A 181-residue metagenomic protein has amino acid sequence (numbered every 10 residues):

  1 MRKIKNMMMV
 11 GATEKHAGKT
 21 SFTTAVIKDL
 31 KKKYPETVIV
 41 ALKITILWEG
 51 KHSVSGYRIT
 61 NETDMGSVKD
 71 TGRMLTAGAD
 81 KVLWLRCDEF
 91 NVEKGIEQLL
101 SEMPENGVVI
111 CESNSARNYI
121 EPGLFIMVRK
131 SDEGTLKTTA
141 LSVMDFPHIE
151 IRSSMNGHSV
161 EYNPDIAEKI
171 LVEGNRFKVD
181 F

Functional and structural regions predicted by a protein language model:
M1-M7: Phosphate-binding P-loop
R2, A41, G66-V68, T76-A77 (+4 more regions): C-terminal accessory "lid"/substrate-recognition subdomains
K5, E36-T37, A79, P104-G107: Short, high-confidence coil segments that cap the C-terminus of an alpha-helix and link into the following beta-strand
M9-V10, A41, L83-R86, V109-E112 (+1 more regions): General beta-strand structural signal in soluble alpha/beta enzymes
M9-V26: Glycine-rich phosphate-binding P-loop
V26-C87: N-terminal phosphate/diphosphate-binding loop that engages ATP/GTP or pyrophosphate donors across diverse enzyme folds
S101, E105-V108, S113-F181: Conserved catalytic-core segment of NTP-binding enzymes
